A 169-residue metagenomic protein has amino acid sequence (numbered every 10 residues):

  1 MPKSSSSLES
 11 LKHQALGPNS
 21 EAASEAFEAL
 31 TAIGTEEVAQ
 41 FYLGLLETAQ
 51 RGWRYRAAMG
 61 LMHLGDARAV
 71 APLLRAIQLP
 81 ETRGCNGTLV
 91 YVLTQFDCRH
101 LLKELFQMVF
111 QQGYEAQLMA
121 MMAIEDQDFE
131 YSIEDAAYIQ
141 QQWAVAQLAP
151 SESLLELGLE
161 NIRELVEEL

Functional and structural regions predicted by a protein language model:
M1-Q14, I33-E47, D66-L79, C98-F110 (+2 more regions): Amphipathic alpha-helical scaffolding segments comprising HEAT/armadillo-like alpha-solenoid repeats
K3-S6, A15-E25, T48-R56, P80-T88 (+2 more regions): Generic helix N-cap/helix-start motif at coil->alpha-helix transitions
S20, A32-T35, R51, H63-A67 (+6 more regions): Alpha-helix boundary/capping and short turn/kink residues
S24-F27, L43, A57-A58, L74 (+4 more regions): Hydrophobic core positions within HEAT/HEAT-like alpha-solenoid repeats
S24-M62: N-terminal interaction modules that seed assembly of large macromolecular complexes
Q107-Q117, M121-E134: Amphipathic protein-protein interaction modules
V145-L169: Terminal, low-structured helical/coil segments at or just beyond the last alpha-helical repeat
